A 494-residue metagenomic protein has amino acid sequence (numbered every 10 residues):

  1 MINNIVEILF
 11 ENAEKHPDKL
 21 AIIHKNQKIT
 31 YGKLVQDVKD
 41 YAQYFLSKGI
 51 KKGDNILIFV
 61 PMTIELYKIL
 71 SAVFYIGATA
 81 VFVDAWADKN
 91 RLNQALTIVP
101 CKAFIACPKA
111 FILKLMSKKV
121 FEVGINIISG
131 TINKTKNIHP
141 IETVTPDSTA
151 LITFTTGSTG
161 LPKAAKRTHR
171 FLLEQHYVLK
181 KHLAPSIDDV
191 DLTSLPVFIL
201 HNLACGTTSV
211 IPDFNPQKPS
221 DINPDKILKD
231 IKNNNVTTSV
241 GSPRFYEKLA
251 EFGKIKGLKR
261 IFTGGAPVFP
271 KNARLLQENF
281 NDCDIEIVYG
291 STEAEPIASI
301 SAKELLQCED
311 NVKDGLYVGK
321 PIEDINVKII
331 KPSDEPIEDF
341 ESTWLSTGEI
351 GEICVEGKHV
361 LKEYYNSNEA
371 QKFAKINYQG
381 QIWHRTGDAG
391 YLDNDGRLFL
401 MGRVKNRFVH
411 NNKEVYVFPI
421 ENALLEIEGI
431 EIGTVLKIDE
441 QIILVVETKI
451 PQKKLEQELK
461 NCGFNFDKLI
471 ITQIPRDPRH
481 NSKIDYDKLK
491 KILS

Functional and structural regions predicted by a protein language model:
I2, D18-T63, Y67, S71 (+3 more regions): Conserved AMP-binding/adenylate-forming core of the ANL superfamily
I2, P17-D18, K136-F154, L161 (+1 more regions): Conserved pre-ATP/AMP-binding loop-to-beta segment of ANL
T30-G32, A150-E174, T208: Conserved AMP-binding A3 loop
K48, S71, Y75-N133, D439-E440 (+3 more regions): Structural core segment of the AMP-binding/adenylate-forming
F59, P336, T343-E414, E426: Conserved ATP-binding/catalytic segment of the ANL
L172-V190, L195-T237: Conserved AMP-binding/adenylation subdomain of ANL enzymes
T207, T238-V240, A250-K313, N326: Gly/Ser/Thr-rich phosphate-binding loop
T434-V435, E456-S494: Conserved C-terminal "lid"/linker of ANL adenylate-forming enzymes
